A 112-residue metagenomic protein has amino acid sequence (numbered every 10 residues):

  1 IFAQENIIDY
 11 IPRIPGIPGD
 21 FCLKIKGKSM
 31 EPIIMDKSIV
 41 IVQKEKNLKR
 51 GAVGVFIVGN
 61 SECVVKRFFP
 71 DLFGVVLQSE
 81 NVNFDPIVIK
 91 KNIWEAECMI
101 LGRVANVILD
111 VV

Functional and structural regions predicted by a protein language model:
A3, I7-V112: Acidic/glycine-rich C-terminal interaction modules and beta/coil loop segments that lie outside canonical DNA-binding
